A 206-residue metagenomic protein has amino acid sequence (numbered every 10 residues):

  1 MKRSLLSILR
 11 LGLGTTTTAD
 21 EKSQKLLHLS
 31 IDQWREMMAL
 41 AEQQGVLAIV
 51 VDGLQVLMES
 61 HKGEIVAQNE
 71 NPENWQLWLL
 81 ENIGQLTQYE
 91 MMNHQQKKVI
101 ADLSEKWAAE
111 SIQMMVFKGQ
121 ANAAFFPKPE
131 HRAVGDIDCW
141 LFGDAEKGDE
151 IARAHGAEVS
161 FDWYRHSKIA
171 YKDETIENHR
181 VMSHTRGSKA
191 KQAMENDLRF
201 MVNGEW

Functional and structural regions predicted by a protein language model:
M1-G63, N69-G135, W140-W206: Conserved NTP-donor binding/palm subdomain of two-metal-ion nucleotidyltransferases/polymerases, i.e., the charged
